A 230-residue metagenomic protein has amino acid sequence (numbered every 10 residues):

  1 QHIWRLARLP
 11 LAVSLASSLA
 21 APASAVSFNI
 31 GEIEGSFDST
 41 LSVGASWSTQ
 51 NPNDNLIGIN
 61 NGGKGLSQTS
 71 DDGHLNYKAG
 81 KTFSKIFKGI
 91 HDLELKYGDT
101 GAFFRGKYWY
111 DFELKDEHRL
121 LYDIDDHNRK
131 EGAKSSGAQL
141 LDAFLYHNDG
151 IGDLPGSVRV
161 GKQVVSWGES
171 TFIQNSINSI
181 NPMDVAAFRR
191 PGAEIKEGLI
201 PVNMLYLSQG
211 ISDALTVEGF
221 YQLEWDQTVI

Functional and structural regions predicted by a protein language model:
Q1-F28: Gram-negative bacterial Sec-dependent N-terminal signal peptides
S24-E34, G156-V158, S170: Cleaved targeting-peptide boundary
S24-V26, G89-L93: Short secondary-structure capping/turn segments at boundaries of alpha-helices and beta-strands
F28-T69, Y77, A102, G106: Transmembrane beta-strand segments of Gram-negative outer membrane beta-barrel proteins
I33, T69-G73, F83-G89, S136-L141 (+1 more regions): Residues that define the transmembrane beta-barrel architecture of outer-membrane proteins
T40-G44, K85-K88, K96: Acidic/polar, compositionally biased interaction segments
Q50-K78, H118-G132, S176, Q227-I230: Surface-exposed beta-strand-turn/loop segments characteristic of Gram-negative outer-membrane beta-barrels
K96-I230: Outer membrane beta-barrel
